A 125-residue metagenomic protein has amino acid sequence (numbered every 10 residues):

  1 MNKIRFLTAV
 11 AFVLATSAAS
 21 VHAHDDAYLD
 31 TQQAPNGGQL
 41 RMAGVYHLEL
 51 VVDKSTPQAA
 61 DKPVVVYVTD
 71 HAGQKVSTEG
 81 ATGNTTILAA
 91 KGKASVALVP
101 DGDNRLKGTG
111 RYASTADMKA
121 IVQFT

Functional and structural regions predicted by a protein language model:
N2-T8, T16-T125: Intrinsically disordered, low-complexity terminal tails/loops enriched in metal-binding residues
